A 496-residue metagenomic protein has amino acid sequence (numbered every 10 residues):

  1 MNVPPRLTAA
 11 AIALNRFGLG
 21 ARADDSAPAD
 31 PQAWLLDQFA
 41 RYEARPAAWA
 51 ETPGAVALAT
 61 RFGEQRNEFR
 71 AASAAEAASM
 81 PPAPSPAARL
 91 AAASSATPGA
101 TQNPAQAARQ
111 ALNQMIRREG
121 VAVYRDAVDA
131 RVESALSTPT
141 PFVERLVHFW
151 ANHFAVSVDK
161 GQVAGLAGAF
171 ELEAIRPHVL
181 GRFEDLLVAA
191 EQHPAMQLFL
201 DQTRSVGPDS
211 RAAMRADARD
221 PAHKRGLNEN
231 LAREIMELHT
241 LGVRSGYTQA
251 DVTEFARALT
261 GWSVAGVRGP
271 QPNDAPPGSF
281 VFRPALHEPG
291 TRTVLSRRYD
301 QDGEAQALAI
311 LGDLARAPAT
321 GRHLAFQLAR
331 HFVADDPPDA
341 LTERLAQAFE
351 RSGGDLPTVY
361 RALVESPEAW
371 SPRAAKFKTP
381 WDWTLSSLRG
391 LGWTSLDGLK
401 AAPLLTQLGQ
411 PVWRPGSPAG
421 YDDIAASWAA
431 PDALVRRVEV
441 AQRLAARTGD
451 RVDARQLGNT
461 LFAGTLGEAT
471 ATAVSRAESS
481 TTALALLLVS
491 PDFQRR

Functional and structural regions predicted by a protein language model:
N2-L7, A11-S26, F39, W49 (+4 more regions): Flexible, low-complexity segments enriched for small/polar residues
P4, R118, A122, L136 (+11 more regions): Generic detection of long, well-ordered alpha-helical segments
A10, P31-W34, V252, L457: Hydrophobic/aromatic residues in well-formed alpha-helices
G18-L19, E43, F154-V158, P194-A195 (+5 more regions): Short alpha-helix boundary/capping elements
A21-H153, S157-H178, T203, R211-A212 (+1 more regions): N-terminal accessory alpha/beta regions
A107-A111, A127, R131, A164-L404: Active-site substrate-binding loop specific to GH73 endo-beta-N-acetylglucosaminidase modules in bacterial autolysins
